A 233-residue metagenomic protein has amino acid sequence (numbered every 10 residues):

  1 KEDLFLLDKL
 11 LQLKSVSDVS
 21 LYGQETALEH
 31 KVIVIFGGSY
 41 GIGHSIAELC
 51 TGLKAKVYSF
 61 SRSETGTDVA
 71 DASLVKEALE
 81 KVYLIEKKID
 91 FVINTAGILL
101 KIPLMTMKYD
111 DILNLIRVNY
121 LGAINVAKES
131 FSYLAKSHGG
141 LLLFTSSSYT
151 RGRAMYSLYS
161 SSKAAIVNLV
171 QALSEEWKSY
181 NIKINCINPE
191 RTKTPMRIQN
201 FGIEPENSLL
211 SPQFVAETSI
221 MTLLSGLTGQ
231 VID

Functional and structural regions predicted by a protein language model:
K1-V32, T222-S225, Q230: Non-catalytic terminal and boundary segments that flank Rossmann-like NAD(P)-dependent oxidoreductase
L11-L13, C186, I203-D233: C-terminal helical subdomain
S39, A47: N-terminal Rossmann NAD(P)H-binding glycine-rich loop of SDR-like oxidoreductase domains
T95-L100: Conserved NAD(P)H cofactor-binding loop of Rossmann-fold oxidoreductase domains
P103-L104, D111-L113: Substrate-binding pocket helix/loop in short-chain dehydrogenase/reductase
A127-K128, Q171: A short, exposed helix-loop element centered on a Lys and neighboring polar residues
G140-A165, V170-S179, R191: Catalytic loop of short-chain dehydrogenase/reductase
